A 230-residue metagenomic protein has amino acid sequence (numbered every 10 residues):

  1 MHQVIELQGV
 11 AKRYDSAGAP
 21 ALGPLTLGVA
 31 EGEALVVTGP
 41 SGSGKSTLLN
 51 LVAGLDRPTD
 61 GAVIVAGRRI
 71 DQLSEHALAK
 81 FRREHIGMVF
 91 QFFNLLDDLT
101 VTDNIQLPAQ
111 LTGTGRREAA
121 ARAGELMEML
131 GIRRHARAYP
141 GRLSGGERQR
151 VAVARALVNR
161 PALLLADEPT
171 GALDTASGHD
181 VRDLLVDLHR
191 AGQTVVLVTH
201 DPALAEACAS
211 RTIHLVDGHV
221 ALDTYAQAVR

Functional and structural regions predicted by a protein language model:
M1-A11, L222-R230: ABC-family P-loop ATPase nucleotide-binding domain
Q3-A209, H214-V216: ABC family nucleotide-binding domain
A77, H219, Q227: Residue-level detector of flexible, active-site-proximal loop/helix-junction positions within diverse enzyme catalytic
